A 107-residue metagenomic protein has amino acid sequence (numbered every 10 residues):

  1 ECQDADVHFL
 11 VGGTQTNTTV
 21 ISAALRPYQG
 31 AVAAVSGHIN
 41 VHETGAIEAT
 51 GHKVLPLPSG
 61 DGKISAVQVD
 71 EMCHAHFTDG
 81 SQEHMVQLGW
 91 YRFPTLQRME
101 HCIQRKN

Functional and structural regions predicted by a protein language model:
E1-C2: ATP-dependent carbohydrate kinase catalytic cores
A5-A31, V41-E43: Conserved beta-loop-alpha segment that forms the PLP phosphate-binding cup at the N-terminus of a helix
G13-T14, G37-H38, L96-R98: Short glycine-rich anion-binding loops that position phosphate/pyrophosphate groups of nucleotides and phosphorylated
T18-S22, E48, V67-D70: Predominant activation on well-ordered alpha-helical scaffold segments within soluble catalytic domains
S22, G45, D79-S81: A generic local secondary-structure boundary/capping motif
A23-A24, A46-E48, Q104-K106: Short, glycine/charged-enriched secondary-structure capping and boundary segments
A33-H52: Substrate-binding/gating loop at the entrance of the active-site cleft, primarily in PLP-dependent aminotransferase-like
G51-R105: PLP-dependent aminotransferase-class I/II
